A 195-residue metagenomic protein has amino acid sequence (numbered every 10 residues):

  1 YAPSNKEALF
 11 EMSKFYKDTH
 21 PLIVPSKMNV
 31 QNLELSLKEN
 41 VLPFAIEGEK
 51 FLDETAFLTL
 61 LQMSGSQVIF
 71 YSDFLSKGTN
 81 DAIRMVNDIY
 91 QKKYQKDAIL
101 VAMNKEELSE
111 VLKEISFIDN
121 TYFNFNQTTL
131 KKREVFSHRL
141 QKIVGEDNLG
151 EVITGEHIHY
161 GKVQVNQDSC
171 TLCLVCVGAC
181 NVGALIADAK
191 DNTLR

Functional and structural regions predicted by a protein language model:
Y1-S4, V175-R195: Iron-sulfur cluster-binding cysteine motifs and their immediate structural context in ferredoxin-like electron-transfer
Y1-S64, Y71: Flanking helices and flexible, charged tails adjoining ferredoxin-like Fe-S electron-transfer domains in multi-subunit
A2, I46-K50, S72-T79, N126-L130 (+1 more regions): Hydrophobic alpha-helical scaffolding
M12, V86-K92, T193-R195: Short, structured secondary-structure boundary patches
T19, F70-Y71, C180, K190: Residue-level detector of family-conserved "landmark" positions at structurally sensitive sites
P21-Q31, Q91-I186: Ferredoxin-type iron-sulfur electron-transfer modules and their immediate structural context
I46-G48, D168-S169, A189-R195: Short, contiguous acidic/charged loop-to-helix segments that flank catalytic cores in large enzymes
F51-E106: Cofactor-cradling patches in redox/metallo enzymes
